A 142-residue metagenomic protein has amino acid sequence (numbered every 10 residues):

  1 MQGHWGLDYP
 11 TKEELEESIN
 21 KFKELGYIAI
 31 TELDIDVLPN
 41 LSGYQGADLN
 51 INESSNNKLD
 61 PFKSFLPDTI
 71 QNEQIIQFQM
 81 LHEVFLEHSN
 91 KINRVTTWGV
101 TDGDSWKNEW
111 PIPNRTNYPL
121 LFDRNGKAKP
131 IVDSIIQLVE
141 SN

Functional and structural regions predicted by a protein language model:
M1-Y9: Surface-exposed cleft-lining segments at the edges of enzyme active sites
P10-Y27, L33-N142: Aromatic-rich peripheral "rim/lid" segments of glycoside hydrolase catalytic domains that contact and position glycan
